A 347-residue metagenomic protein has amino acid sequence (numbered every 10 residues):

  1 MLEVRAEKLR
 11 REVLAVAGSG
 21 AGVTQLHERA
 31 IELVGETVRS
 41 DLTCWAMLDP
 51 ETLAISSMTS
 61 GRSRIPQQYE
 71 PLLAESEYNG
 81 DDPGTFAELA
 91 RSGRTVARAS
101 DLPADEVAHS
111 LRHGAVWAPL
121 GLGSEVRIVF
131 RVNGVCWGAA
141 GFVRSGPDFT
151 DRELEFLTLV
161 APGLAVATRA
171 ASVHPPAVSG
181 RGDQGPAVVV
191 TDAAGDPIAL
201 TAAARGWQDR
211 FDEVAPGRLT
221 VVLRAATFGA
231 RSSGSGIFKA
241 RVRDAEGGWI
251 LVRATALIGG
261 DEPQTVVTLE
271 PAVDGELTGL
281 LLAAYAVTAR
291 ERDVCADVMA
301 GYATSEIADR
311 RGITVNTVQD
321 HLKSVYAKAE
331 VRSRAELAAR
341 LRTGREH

Functional and structural regions predicted by a protein language model:
L2-D148, R152-P162, V166, A170: Regulatory input/activation interfaces that engage signals or partners
A177-Q184, P271-A289: Regulatory hinge/linker segments at domain boundaries that couple sensory/effector modules to output domains
V178, D183-R243: PAS-family sensory domains
A225-D274: PAS-family sensory/regulatory modules and their coupling/dimerization elements
T288, A300-E336: Recognition helix of helix-turn-helix DNA-binding domains
R290-V294: The N-cap/first-turn positions of alpha helices within or immediately adjacent to helix-turn-helix DNA-binding domains
M299-A300, R342: Short, locally clustered residues in the helix-turn-helix/winged-helix DNA-binding domain
R334-R345: Short, basic, alpha-helical segments at the C-terminal edge of helix-turn-helix-like DNA-binding modules
